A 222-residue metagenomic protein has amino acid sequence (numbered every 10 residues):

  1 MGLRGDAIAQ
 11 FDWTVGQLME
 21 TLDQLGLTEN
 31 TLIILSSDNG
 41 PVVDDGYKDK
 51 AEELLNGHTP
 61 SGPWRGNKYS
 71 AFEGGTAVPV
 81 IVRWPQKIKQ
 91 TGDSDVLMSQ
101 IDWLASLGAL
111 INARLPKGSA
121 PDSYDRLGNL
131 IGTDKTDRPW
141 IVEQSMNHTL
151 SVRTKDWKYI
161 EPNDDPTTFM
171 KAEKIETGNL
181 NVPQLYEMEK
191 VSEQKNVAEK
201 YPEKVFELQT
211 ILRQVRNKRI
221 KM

Functional and structural regions predicted by a protein language model:
M1, E20, Q24-Q86: Histidine-centered active-site microenvironments of extracellular/periplasmic hydrolases and transferases
M1-Q10: The substrate-binding groove and active-site-proximal loops of carbohydrate-active enzymes, especially glycoside
D12, M19, D23, L104-G108 (+5 more regions): Non-transmembrane alpha-helical segments in soluble domains of secreted/periplasmic/extracellular proteins
V15, L32-S37, P79-I81, W103 (+2 more regions): Beta-strand elements within well-structured catalytic alpha/beta cores of enzymes that handle phosphate/sulfate esters
M19-N30, L110-G118, Q214-M222: Surface-exposed helix-capping loop/turn segments at secondary-structure junctions
L27-I33, A77, T136-P139, T154-W157 (+1 more regions): Loop/turn elements at helix/coil->beta-strand transitions in domains of secreted/extracellular proteins
V43-A71, I88-G92, V96, I101-Q184 (+2 more regions): C-terminal cap/loop subdomain of S1 sulfatases and analogous C-terminal strand-loop tails that border
